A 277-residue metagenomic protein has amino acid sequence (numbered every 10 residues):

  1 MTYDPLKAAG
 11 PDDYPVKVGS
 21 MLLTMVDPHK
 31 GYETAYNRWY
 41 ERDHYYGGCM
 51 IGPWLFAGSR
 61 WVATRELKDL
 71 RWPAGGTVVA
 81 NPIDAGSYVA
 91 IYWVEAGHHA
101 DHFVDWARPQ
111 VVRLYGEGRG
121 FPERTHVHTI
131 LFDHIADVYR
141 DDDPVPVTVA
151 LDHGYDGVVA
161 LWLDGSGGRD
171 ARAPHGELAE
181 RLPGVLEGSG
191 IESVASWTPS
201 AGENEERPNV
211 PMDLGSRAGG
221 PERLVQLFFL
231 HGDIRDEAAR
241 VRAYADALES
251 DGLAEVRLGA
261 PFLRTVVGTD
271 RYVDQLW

Functional and structural regions predicted by a protein language model:
M1-W277: Macromolecular interaction modules
